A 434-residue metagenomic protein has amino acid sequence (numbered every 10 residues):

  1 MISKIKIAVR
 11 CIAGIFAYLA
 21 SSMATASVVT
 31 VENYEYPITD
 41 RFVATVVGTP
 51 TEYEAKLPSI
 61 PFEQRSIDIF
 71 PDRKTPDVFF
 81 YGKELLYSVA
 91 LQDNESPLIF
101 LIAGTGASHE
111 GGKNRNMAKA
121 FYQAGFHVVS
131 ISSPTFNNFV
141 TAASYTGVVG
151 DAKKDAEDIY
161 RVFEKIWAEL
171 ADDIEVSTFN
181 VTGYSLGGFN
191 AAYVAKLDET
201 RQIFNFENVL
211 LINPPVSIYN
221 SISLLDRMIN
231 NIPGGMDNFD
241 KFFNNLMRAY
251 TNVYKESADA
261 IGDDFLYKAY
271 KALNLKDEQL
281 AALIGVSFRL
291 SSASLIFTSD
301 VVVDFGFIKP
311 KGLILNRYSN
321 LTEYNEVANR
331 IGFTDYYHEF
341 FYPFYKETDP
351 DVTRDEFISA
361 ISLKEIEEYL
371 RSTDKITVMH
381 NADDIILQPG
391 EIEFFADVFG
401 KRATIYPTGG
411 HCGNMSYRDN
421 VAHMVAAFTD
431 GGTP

Functional and structural regions predicted by a protein language model:
V31, Y36-N94: N-terminal cap/lid segment of alpha/beta-hydrolase-fold proteins
L91-F136: Short, surface-exposed "cap/lid" segments of acyl-processing enzymes
V148-A171: Alpha/beta-hydrolase active-site loop
G183-G187, A191: Gly/Ala-rich beta-loop-alpha elbow adjacent to hydrolase catalytic centers
L197-N320: Alpha/beta-hydrolase-fold enzymes
V378-H380: Short beta-strand/loop motif that positions the catalytic acidic residue of the alpha/beta-hydrolase fold
I385-E391: Conserved alpha/beta-hydrolase "acid-adjacent" motif
G409-N420: Catalytic histidine-centered segment of alpha/beta-hydrolase-like enzymes
